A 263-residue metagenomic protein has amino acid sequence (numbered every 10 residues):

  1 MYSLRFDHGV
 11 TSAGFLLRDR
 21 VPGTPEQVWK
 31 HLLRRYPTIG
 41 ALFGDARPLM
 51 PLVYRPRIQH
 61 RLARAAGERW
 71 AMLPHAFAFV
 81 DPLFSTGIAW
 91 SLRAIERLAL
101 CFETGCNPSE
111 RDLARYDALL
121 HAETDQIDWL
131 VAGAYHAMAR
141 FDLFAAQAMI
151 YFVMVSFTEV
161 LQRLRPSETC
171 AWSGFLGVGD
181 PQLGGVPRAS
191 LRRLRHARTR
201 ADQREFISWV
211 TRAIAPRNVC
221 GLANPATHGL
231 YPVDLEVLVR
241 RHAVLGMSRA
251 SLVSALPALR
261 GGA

Functional and structural regions predicted by a protein language model:
M1-R20, A65, P74: Active-site substrate-recognition segment that forms the wall of the catalytic cavity or substrate channel
V21-V131: FAD/FMN-dependent oxidoreductases across multiple families
C101-A263: C-terminal helical "tail/cap" subdomain of flavin- and related membrane-associated enzymes
